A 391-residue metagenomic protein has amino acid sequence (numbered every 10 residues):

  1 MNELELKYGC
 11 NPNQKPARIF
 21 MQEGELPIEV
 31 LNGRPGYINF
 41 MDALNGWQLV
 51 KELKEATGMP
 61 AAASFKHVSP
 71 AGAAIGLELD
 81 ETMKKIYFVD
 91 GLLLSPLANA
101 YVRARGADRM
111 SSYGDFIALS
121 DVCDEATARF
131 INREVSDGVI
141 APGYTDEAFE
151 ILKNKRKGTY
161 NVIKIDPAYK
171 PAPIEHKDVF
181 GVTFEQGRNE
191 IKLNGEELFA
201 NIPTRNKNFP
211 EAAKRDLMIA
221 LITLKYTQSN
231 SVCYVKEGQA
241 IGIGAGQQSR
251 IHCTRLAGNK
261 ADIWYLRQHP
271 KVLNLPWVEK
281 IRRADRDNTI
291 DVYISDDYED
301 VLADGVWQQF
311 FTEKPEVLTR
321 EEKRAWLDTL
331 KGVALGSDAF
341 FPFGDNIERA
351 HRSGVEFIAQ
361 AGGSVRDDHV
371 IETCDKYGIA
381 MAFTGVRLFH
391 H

Functional and structural regions predicted by a protein language model:
M1-E197, A213-S231: Active-site loops and adjacent core secondary-structure elements that bind or stabilize anionic groups
Q22-R34, A107-Y113, Q186-K207, A284-V306 (+2 more regions): Gly-rich Lys/Arg/Thr-decorated short loops/hinges at beta-loop-alpha junctions or inter-strand turns that position
E52, Y226, I263-R267, R352: Conserved helix-loop functional segments at active or binding sites
A56-S64, V162-I165, S229-K236, L266-W277 (+1 more regions): Flexible, glycine/charged-enriched surface loops at secondary-structure junctions
S69, C123, K236-Q239, F341 (+1 more regions): Active-site-proximal loop/turn and secondary-structure-junction residues that shape catalytic pockets, frequently
A71-M110, I241-F340: Glycine- and Gly-Pro-enriched alpha-helical subdomains that act as flexible, kink-prone "lid/hinge" or packing modules
D115, L119-S120, R133-I163, A168-K170 (+5 more regions): C-terminal binding/interaction regions
E211, R215, I219, K225 (+4 more regions): C-terminal accessory/binding modules appended to enzymatic or scaffolding proteins
